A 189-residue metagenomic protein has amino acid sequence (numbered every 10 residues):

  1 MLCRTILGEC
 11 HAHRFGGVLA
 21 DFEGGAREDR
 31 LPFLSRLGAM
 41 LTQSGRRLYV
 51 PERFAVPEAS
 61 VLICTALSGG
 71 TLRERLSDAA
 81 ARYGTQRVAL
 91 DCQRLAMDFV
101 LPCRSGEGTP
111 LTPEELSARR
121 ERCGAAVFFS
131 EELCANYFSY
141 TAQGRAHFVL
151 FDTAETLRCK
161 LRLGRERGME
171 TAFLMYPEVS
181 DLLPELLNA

Functional and structural regions predicted by a protein language model:
M1-A12, L72-R75, D152-E166: Short, acidic/polar
T5-P32, F54-A55, L62, F173: Active-site groove signature of glycoside hydrolases
A20, V88-L90, G164: Conserved, mostly hydrophobic/aromatic
R27-R120: Substrate-binding surface in catalytic domains of secreted glycosidases
E28-P32, L37-R47, F129-Y137, D181-A189: Short acidic, glycine/proline-enriched helix-loop-strand junctions
R87-K160: Glycan-binding loop/region signatures in secreted carbohydrate-active enzymes
K160-A189: Acidic/aromatic/glycine-rich contiguous surface patches that form carbohydrate-binding/processing clefts and analogous
